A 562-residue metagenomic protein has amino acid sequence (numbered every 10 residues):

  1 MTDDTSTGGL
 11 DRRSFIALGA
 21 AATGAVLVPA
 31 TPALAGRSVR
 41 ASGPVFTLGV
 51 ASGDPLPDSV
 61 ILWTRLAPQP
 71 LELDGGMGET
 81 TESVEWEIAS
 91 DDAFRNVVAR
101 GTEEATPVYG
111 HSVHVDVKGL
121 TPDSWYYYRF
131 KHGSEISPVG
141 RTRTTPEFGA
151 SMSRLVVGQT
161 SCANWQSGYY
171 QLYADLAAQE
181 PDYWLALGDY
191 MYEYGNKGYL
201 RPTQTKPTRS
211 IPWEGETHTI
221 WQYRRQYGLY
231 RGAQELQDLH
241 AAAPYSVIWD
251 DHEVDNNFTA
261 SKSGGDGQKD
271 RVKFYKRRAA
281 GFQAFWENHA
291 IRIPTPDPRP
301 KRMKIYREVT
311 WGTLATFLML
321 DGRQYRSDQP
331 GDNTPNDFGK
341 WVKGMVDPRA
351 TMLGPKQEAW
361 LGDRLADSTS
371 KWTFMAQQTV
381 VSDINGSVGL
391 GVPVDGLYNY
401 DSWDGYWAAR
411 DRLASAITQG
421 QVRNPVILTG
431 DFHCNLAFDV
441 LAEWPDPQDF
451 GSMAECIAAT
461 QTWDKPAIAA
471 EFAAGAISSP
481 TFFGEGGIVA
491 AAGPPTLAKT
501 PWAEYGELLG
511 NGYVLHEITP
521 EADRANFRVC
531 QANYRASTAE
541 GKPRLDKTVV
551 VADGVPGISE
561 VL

Functional and structural regions predicted by a protein language model:
T2-V28, L34-L562: Metal-dependent phosphoester/phosphodiester hydrolase catalytic core
